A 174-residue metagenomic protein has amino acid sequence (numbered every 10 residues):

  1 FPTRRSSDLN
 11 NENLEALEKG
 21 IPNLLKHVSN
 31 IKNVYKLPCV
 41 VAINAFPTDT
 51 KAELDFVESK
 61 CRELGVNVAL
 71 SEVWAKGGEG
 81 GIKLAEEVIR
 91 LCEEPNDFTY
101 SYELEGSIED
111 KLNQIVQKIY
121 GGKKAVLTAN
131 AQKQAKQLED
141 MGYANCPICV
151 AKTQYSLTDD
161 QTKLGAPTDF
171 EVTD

Functional and structural regions predicted by a protein language model:
F1-S6: Short, small-residue-biased leader/transition segments that mark boundaries at the very start of proteins
D8-L17: Glycine-rich tight-turn/loop motif centered on a GG-T
L17-G20, L24: Aromatic/hydrophobic pocket-lining residues that form the small-molecule binding cavity in soluble enzyme cores
H27, K32-P38, I43, T48-D49 (+2 more regions): Hard-cation-handling environments
